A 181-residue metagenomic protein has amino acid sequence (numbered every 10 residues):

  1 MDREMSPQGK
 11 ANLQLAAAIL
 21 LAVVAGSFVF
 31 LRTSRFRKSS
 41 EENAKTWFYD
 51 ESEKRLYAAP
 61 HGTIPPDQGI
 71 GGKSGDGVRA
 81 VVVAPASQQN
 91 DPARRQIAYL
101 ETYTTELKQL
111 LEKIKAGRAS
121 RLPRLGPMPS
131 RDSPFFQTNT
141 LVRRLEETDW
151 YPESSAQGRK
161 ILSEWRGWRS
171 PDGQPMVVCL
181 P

Functional and structural regions predicted by a protein language model:
M1-K10: N-terminal Lys/Arg-rich, disordered targeting/topogenic segments
N12-T33: Hydrophobic membrane-insertion alpha-helices, especially the h-region of bacterial N-terminal signal peptides
A25-S27, K45-T46, K54, T148: Generic intrinsically disordered, low-complexity segments enriched for polar/acidic and small residues
V29-L31, K38-S40, P60-I64: Short amphipathic alpha-helical surface micro-motifs
T33-E51: Ser/Thr/Pro/Gly-rich low-complexity linker/stalk segments immediately outside membranes or between
T46-L122: Extracytoplasmic/periplasmic/luminal assembly and interaction segments in envelope/secretory/respiratory proteins
A93-P181: Non-cytosolic head/periplasmic domains of membrane-anchored proteins
